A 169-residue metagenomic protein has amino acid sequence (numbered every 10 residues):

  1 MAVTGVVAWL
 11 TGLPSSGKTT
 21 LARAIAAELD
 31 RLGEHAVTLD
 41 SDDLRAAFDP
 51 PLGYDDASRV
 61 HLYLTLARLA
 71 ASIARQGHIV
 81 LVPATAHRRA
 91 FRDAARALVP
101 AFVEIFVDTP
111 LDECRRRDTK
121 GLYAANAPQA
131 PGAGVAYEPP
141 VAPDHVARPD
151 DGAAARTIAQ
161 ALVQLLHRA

Functional and structural regions predicted by a protein language model:
M1-G5: Phosphate-binding P-loop
L10: Hydrophobic anchor at the beta1->P-loop junction of P-loop NTPases
P14: The conserved Walker
K18: Conserved lysine of the Walker
R23-A71, R75: Conserved substrate/cofactor phosphate-moiety recognition/catalytic segment in nucleotide-dependent phosphotransferases
H35, Q76-V80, V103: Loop/turn-to-beta-strand initiation segments
P83, L98-R117, A147: Conserved phosphate-donor/acceptor-positioning beta-strand/loop module used by diverse small-molecule
D108, R116-A169: Small-molecule kinase domains that catalyze NTP-dependent phosphoryl transfer to phosphate-bearing small molecules
